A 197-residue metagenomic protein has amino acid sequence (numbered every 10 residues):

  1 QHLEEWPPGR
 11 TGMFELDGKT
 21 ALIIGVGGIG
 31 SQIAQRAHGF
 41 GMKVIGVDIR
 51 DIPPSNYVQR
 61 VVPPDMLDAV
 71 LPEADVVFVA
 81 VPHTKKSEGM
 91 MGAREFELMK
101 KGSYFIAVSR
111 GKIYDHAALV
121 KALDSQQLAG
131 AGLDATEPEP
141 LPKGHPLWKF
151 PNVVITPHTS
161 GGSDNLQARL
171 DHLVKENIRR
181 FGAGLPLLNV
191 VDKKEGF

Functional and structural regions predicted by a protein language model:
Q1-T20, V190: Phosphate-binding beta-alpha-beta segment of Rossmann-like dinucleotide-binding domains, i.e., the NAD(P)
T20, M42-K43: Residues at the starts of beta-strands that form the adenosine-phosphate
V26-G27: Glycine-rich Rossmann-fold phosphate-binding loop(s) that bind the pyrophosphate of adenine dinucleotide cofactors
G30-S31: N-terminal Rossmann-fold NAD(P) dinucleotide-binding loop
A34, H38, L123-D124: Gly/Ala-rich phosphate-binding loop of Rossmann-like dinucleotide-binding domains, activating on the conserved
D48: Conserved acidic E/D residue at the C-terminus of a beta-strand in Rossmann-like folds
D51-P146: Rossmann-like adenosine-cofactor binding region
G102-Y104, V108-F197: Rossmann-like dinucleotide-binding domain for NAD(H)/NADP(H)
